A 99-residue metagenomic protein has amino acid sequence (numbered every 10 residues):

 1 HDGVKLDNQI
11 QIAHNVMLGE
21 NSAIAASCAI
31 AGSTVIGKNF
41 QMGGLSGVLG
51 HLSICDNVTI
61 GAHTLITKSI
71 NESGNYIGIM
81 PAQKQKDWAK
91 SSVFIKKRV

Functional and structural regions predicted by a protein language model:
H1-K84: Structural signal for interior beta-strand "rungs" in well-ordered beta-sheet cores of soluble enzyme domains
P81-V99: Terminal amphipathic alpha-helical/low-complexity segments used for targeting or macromolecular assembly
